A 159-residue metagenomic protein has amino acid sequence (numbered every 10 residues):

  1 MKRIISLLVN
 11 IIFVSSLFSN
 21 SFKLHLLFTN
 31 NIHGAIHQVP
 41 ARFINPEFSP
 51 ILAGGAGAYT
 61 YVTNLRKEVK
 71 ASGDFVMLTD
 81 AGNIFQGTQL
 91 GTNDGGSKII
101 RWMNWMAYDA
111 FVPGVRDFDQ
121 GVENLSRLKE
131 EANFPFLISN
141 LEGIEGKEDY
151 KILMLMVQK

Functional and structural regions predicted by a protein language model:
K2-N10: Sec-dependent signal peptide recognition, specifically the positively charged N-region followed immediately by
L8, L17-F18: Serine/proline-rich low-complexity intrinsically disordered segments, especially terminal tails, linkers
S19-K159: Acidic, metal/ion-coordinating pockets
